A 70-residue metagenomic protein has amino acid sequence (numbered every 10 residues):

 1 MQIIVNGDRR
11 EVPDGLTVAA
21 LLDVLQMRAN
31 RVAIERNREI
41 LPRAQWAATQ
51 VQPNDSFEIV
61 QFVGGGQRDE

Functional and structural regions predicted by a protein language model:
M1-G7: Eukaryote-biased recognition of intrinsically disordered, low-complexity regulatory segments
L16-Q26: Short amphipathic, charge-patterned alpha-helical segments
E35-A48: Short acidic beta-strand-loop surface patches of small beta-rich interaction domains
N54-F57: Loop/turn positions that initiate beta-strands
G64-E70: Short, Lys/Arg- and Gly-enriched loop/turn segments at beta-strand edges
